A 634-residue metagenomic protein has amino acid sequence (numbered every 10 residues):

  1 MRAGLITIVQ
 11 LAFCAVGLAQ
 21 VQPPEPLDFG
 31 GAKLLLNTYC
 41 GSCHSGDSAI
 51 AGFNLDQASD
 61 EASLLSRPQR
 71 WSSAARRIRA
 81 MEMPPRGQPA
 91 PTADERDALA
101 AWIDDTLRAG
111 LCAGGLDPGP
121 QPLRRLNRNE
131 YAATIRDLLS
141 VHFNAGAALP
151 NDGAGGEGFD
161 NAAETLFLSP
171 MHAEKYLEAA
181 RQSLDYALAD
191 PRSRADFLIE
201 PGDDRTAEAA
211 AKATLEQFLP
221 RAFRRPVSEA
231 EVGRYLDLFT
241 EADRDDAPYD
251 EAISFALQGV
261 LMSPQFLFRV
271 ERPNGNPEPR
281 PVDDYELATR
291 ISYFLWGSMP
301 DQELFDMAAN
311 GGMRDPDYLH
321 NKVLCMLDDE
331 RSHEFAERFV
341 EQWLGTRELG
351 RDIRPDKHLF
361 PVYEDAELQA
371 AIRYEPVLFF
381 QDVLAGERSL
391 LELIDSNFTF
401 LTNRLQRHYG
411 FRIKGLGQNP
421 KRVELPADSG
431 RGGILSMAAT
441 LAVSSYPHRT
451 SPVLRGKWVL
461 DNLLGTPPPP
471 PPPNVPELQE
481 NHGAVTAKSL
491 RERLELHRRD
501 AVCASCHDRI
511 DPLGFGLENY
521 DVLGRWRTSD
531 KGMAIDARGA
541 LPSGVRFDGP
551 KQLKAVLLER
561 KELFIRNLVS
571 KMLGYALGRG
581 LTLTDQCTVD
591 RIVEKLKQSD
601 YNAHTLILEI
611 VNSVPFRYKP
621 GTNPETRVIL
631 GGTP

Functional and structural regions predicted by a protein language model:
G4-G17: Bacterial N-terminal signal peptides
C14, G52-N54, L111-G115, G155-N161 (+13 more regions): Short acidic (Asp/Glu) and glycine-rich catalytic loops that position anionic groups and cofactors
G17-P201, P220-S228, V232-Y235, E241 (+11 more regions): Aromatic- and Gly/Pro-enriched helix-to-coil junctions and flexible linker segments
A19-S73, A80-A93, Q406, R422-L558 (+5 more regions): Sequence context surrounding c-type heme c attachment/ligation sites in exported
R86-A90, C112-G119, G146-D152, P191-G202 (+14 more regions): Short coil/turn segments at secondary-structure boundaries
W102, P122, E130, L138-L139 (+12 more regions): Extended surface/linker regions that mediate inter-domain or inter-protein docking in multi-component redox
A210, T214, R234, P248-L257 (+2 more regions): Alpha-helical scaffolds flanking conserved acidic
R244-Y249, G311-H320, Q598-T605: Short, charged, surface-exposed loops that flank catalytic or proteolytic processing sites
